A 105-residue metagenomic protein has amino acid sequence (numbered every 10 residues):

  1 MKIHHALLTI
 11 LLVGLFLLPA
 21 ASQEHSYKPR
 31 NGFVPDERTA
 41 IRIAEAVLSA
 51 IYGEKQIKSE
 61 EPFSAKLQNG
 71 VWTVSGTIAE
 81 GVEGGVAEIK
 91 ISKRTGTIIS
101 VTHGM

Functional and structural regions predicted by a protein language model:
M1-L8: Bacterial N-terminal signal peptides that target proteins for export
T9-L17: Bacterial N-terminal signal peptides
L17-S26: Bacterial Sec-dependent signal peptides at the C-terminal "C-region" and cleavage site
Y27-E60: Short, non-transmembrane alpha-helical segments in secretory-pathway proteins
K55-M105: Exposed beta-strand-loop-beta-strand "reactive/processing" segments of non-cytosolic proteins
